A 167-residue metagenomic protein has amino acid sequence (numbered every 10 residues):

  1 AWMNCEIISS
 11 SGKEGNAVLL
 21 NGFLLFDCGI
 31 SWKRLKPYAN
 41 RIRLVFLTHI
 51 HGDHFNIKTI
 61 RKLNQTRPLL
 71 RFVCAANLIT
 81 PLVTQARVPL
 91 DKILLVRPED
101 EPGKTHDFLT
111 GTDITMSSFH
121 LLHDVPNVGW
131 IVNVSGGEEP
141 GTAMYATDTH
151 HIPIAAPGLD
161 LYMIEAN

Functional and structural regions predicted by a protein language model:
A1-N40, V128-D148, L161: Conserved beta-strand hairpin/beta-sheet module of binuclear metal-dependent hydrolase folds, prominently
E14, K33, H51-F55, I79-P81 (+2 more regions): Active-site environment of divalent metal-dependent phosphoester hydrolases
L19, L35-N40, P81-R87, P153-G158: Short loop/helix-cap segments at secondary-structure boundaries that form the rim of catalytic
G22, I42, R67, L90 (+1 more regions): Short, well-ordered alpha-helix to beta-strand connector turns
S31-L78: Active-site metal-binding motif and surrounding structural segment of the metallo-beta-lactamase
C74-P140: Metallo-beta-lactamase
A156-N167: Cap/insert and terminal regions of metallo-dependent hydrolase folds
